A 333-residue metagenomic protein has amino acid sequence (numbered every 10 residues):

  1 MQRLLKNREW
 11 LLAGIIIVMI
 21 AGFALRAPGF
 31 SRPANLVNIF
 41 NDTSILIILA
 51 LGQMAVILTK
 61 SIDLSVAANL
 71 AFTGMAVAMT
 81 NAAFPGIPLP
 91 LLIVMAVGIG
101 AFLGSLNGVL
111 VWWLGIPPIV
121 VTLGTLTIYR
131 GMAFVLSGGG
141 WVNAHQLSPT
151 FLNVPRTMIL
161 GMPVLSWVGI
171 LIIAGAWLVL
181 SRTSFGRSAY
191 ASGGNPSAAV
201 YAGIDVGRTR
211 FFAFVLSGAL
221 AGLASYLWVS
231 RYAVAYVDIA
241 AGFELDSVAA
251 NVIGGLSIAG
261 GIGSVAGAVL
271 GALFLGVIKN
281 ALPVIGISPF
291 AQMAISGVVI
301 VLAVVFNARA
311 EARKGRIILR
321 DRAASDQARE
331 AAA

Functional and structural regions predicted by a protein language model:
M1-A21, Y201, D205-R208, L282-A333: Cytosolic-side transmembrane-helix boundaries in multi-pass membrane proteins
M1-L5, I57-I62, A83, A101-A144 (+3 more regions): Short loop segments and helix-boundary regions at transmembrane helix junctions of multi-pass inner-membrane proteins
K6, P118-R182, T209-F211, R231-A240 (+2 more regions): Transmembrane helix-bundle core of multi-pass membrane transporters and related energy-transducing complexes
I15-S31, T59, L136-S137, A176-S184 (+1 more regions): Structural signal for alpha-helical transmembrane segments and their membrane-water exit/capping regions in multi-pass
I17-P85, V109-I116, N251, G255-V265 (+1 more regions): Single transmembrane alpha-helix segments in multi-pass membrane proteins
D42-Q53, A68-F72, S105, T127 (+7 more regions): Hydrophobic alpha-helical segments embedded in the membrane of multi-pass proteins
I87-A96, F102-N107, V111, L160-Y236 (+1 more regions): Helix-loop-helix "hairpin" substructures at the membrane interface of multi-pass membrane proteins
V215, A221, R231-S296: Transmembrane alpha-helical segments in multi-pass inner-membrane proteins
